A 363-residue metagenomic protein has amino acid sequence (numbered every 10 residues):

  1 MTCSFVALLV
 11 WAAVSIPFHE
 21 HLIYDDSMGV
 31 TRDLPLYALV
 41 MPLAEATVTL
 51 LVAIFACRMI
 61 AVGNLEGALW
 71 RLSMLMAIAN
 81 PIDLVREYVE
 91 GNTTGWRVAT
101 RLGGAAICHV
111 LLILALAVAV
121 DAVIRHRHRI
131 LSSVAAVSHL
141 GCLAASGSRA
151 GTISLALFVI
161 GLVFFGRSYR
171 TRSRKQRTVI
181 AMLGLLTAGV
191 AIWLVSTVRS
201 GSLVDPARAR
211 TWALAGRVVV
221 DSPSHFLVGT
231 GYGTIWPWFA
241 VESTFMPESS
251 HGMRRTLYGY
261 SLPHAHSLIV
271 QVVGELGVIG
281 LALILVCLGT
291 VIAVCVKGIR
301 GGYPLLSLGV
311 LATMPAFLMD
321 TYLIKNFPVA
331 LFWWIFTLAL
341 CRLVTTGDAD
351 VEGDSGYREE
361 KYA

Functional and structural regions predicted by a protein language model:
M1-P17, Y24-D26, I60-G67, A122-I130 (+1 more regions): Transmembrane signal-anchor hairpin modules in multi-pass inner-membrane enzymes, especially those that act on
T2-P17, L22-C57, G67, R71-S73 (+3 more regions): Aromatic-anchored transmembrane helix interface
S4-V10, L50-I54, W70-A79, A136 (+1 more regions): Hydrophobic alpha-helical membrane-interfacial segments at the cytosolic entry of transmembrane helices
V48-N92, T100-S168: Alpha-helical transmembrane segments of multi-pass inner-membrane proteins
V85, G141-S146, V163-A207, A213-P223 (+1 more regions): A membrane-periplasm/extracellular boundary helix in multi-pass inner-membrane enzymes that assemble envelope glycans
L203-P206, R210-A213, F226-L276: Long extracytoplasmic/lumenal interhelical loops at the membrane interface of multi-pass membrane proteins
E275-T313: Hydrophobic transmembrane alpha-helices and their immediate junctions
L305-E359, A363: Transmembrane alpha-helices of multi-pass inner-membrane enzymes
